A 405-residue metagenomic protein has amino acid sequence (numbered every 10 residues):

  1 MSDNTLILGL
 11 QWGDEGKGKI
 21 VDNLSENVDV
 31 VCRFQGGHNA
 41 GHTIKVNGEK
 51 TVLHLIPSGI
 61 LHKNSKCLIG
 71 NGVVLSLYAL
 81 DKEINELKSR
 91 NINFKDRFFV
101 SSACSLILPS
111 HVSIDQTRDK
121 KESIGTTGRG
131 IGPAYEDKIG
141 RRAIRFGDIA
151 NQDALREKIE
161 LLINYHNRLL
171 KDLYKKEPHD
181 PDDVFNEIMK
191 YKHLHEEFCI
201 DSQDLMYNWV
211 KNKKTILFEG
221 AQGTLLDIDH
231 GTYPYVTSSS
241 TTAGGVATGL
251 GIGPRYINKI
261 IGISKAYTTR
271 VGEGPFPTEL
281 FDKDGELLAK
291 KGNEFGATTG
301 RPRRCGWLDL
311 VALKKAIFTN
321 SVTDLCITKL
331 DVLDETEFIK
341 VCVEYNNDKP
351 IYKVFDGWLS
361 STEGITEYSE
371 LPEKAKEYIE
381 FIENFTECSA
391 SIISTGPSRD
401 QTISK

Functional and structural regions predicted by a protein language model:
M1-K405: Non-transmembrane, aqueous-exposed alpha-helical and coiled segments at domain scale
